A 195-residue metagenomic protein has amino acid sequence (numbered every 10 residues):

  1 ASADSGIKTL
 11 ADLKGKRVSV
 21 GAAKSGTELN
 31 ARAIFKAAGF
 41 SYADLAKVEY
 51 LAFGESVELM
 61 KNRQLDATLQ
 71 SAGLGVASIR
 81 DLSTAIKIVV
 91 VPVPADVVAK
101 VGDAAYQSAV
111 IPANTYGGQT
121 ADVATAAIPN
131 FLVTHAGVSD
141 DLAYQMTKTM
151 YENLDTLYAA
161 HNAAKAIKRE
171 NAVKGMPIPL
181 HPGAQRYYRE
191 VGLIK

Functional and structural regions predicted by a protein language model:
A1-N62, D155, K174, I178-G183: Bilobed "Venus flytrap"/periplasmic-binding protein-like clamshell domains and structurally analogous long
D12-R17, A105-Q107, T147-T149: Short intrinsically disordered coil segments
G26-T27, G75, L142: Short phosphate-engaging motifs
N30, I79-R80, A143: Short glycine-/acidic-enriched loop or helix-start segments at secondary-structure transitions that form or flank
K36-F40, E58-L65, T84, K148-D155 (+1 more regions): Sec-exported extracytoplasmic/periplasmic mature domains
Y42-V138: Pocket-lining segment of extracytoplasmic ligand-binding domains
A121-K195: Segments of small-molecule ligand-sensing domains
